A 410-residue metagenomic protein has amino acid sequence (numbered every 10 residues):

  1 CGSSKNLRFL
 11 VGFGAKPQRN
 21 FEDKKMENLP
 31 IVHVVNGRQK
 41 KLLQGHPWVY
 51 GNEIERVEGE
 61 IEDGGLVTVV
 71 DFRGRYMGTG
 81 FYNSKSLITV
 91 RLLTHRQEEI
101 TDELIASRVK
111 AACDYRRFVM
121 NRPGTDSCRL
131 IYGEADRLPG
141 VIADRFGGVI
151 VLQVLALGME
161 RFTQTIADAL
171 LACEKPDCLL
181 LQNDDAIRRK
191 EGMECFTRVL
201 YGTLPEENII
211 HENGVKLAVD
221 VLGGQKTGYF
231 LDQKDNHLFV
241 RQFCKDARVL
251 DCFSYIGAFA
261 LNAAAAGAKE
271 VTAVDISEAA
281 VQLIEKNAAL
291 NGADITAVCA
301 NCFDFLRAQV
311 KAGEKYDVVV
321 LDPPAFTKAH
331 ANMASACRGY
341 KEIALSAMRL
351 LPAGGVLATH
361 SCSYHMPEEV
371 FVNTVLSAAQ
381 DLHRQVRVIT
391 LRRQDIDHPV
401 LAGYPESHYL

Functional and structural regions predicted by a protein language model:
D23-R145: Non-catalytic accessory regions of SAM-dependent methyltransferases
I131-D144, E160-F230, L238: Non-catalytic substrate-recognition/targeting regions of SAM-dependent transferases
D246-F253: Conserved class I S-adenosyl-L-methionine
I256-A268: Conserved SAM-binding loop of SAM-dependent methyltransferases across substrates and taxa, primarily the Class I
E270-D275: Conserved SAM-binding motif I beta-strand of class I
Q282-K315: S-adenosyl-L-methionine
Y316-S346: Mobile active-site "lid"/loop adjacent to the S-adenosyl-L-methionine
V356-L410: C-terminal catalytic and target-recognition region of SAM-dependent MTase-like enzymes, primarily methyltransferases
